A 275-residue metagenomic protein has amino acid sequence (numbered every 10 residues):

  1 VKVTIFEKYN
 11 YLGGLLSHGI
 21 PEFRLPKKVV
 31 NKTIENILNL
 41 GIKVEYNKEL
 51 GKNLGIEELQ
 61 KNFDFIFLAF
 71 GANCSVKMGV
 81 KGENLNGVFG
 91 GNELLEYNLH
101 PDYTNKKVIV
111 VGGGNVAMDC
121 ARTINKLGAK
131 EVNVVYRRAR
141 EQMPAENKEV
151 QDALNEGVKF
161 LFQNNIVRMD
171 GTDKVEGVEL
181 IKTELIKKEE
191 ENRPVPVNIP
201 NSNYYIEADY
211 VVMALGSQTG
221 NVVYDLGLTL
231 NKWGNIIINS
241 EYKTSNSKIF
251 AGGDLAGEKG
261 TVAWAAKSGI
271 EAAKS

Functional and structural regions predicted by a protein language model:
V1-L50, V76, E93, D119-D170: Beta1-alpha1 glycine-rich phosphate/pyrophosphate-binding loop at the start of Rossmann-like nucleotide-binding domains
Y11, G114-V116, L255-A256: Residue-level detector of alpha-helix initiation sites
P21-L25, F63, N84-N86, E149-D152 (+1 more regions): Short, hinge-like loop/turn segments at secondary-structure boundaries
N31-K81, R168-E179, E184-K187, A208-V212 (+1 more regions): Feature captures the FAD/FMN-dependent oxidoreductase FAD-binding
E35-K52, S75-L127, N231-S245: Glycine-rich dinucleotide-binding loop and its adjacent helix/turn
N84-N105, K188-K259: FAD-site-proximal beta/loop scaffold in flavoenzymes
C120, G252-S275: A conserved FAD-binding loop/helix module that cradles the flavin
